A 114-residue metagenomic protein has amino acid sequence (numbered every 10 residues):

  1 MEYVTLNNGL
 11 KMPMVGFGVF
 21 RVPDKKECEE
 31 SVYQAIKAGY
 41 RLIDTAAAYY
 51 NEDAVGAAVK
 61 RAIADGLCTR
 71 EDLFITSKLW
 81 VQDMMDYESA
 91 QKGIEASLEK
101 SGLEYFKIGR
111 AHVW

Functional and structural regions predicted by a protein language model:
M1-L73, K92, E104: N-terminal binding-site loop/beta-alpha segment at the start of enzyme catalytic domains that lines or forms
F74-K78: Short, well-ordered beta-strand segments in beta-rich or mixed alpha/beta enzyme and ligand-binding folds
W80-M84: A short acidic, glycine/proline-enriched capping/turn motif at secondary-structure boundaries, especially helix N-cap
M85-E95: Glycine-rich anion/phosphate-binding loops
K100-K107: A glycine-rich helix->loop->beta "capping" turn within Rossmann-like NAD(P)(H)-dependent oxidoreductase domains
I108-W114: Residue-level detector of conserved catalytic or cofactor/ligand-binding positions in enzyme active sites
